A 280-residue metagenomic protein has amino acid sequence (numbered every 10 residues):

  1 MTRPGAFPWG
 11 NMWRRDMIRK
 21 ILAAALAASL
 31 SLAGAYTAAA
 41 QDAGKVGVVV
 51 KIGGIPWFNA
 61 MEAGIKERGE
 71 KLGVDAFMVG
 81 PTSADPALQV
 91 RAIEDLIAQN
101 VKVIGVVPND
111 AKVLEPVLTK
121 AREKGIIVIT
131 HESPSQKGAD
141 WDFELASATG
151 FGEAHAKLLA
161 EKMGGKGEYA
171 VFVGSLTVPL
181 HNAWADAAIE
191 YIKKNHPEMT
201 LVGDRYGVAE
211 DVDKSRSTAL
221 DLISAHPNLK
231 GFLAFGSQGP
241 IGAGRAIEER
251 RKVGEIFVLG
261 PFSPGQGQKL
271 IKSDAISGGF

Functional and structural regions predicted by a protein language model:
R3, P8-R14, R19-A23, L30 (+1 more regions): A residue-level marker of the well-folded mature domains of exported/periplasmic proteins
